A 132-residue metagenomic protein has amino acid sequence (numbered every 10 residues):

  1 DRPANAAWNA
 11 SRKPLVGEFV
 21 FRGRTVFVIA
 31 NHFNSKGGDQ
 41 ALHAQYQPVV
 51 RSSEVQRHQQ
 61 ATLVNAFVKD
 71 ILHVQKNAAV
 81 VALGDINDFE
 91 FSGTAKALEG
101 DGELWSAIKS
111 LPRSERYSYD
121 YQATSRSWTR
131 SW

Functional and structural regions predicted by a protein language model:
D1-W132: Divalent cation-coordinating acidic motifs and surrounding scaffolds that mediate Ca2+/Mg2+/Mn2+/Zn2+-dependent binding
